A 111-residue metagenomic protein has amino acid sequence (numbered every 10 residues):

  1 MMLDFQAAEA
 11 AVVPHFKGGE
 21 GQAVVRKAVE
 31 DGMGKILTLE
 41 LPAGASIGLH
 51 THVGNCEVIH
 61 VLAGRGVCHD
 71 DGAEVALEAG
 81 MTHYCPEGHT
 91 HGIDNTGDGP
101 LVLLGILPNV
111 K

Functional and structural regions predicted by a protein language model:
M1-K35, G48: A short, N-terminal "cap"/entry segment at the start of jelly-roll beta-barrel domains of the cupin/DSBH fold
R26-V29, T38-L39, I47-H52, D94-T96: Short histidine-centered beta-strand/loop micro-motifs that create catalytic or ligand/metal-coordination sites
E40-P42, T51-C68, I106: Short, conserved beta-strand element in jelly-roll/cupin
A43, G54-N55, A73, H89-T90 (+1 more regions): A generic "binding-loop/recognition-motif" signal
L49, C68-H69, C85, H91-G97: Short beta-strand His + acidic residue motifs that chelate non-heme Fe in jelly-roll/DSBH and cupin folds
A73-E87: Short acidic-glycine-tyrosine-enriched beta hairpin
Y84, G99-K111: A short hydrophobic beta-strand segment most commonly corresponding to one strand of the jelly-roll/cupin
